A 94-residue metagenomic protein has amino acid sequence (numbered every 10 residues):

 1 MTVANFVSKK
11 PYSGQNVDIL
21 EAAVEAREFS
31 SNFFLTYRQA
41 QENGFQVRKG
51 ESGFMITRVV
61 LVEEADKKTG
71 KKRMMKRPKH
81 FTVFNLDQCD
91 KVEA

Functional and structural regions predicted by a protein language model:
M1-A94: N-terminal accessory/interface modules of nucleic-acid-binding and processing proteins
